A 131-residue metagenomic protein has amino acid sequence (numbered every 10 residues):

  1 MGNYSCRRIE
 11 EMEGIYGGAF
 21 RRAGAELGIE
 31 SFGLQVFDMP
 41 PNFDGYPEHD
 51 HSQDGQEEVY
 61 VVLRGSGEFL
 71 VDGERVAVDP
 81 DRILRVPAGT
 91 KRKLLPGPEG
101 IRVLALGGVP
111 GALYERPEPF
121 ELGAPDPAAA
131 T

Functional and structural regions predicted by a protein language model:
M1-V36, P40-P41, R116-T131: A short, N-terminal "cap"/entry segment at the start of jelly-roll beta-barrel domains of the cupin/DSBH fold
G24-G33, D44-E58: A short beta-loop-beta micro-motif enriched in histidine and acidic residues
F37-P40, S52-F69: Short, conserved beta-strand element in jelly-roll/cupin
P47, F69-L70, V86, R92-P98: Short beta-strand His + acidic residue motifs that chelate non-heme Fe in jelly-roll/DSBH and cupin folds
V59, S66-E68, R75, K91 (+1 more regions): Structural motif
G73-A88: Short acidic-glycine-tyrosine-enriched beta hairpin
G89-T90, G108: Short, surface-exposed secondary-structure boundary micro-motifs
L95-T131: Double-stranded beta-helix
